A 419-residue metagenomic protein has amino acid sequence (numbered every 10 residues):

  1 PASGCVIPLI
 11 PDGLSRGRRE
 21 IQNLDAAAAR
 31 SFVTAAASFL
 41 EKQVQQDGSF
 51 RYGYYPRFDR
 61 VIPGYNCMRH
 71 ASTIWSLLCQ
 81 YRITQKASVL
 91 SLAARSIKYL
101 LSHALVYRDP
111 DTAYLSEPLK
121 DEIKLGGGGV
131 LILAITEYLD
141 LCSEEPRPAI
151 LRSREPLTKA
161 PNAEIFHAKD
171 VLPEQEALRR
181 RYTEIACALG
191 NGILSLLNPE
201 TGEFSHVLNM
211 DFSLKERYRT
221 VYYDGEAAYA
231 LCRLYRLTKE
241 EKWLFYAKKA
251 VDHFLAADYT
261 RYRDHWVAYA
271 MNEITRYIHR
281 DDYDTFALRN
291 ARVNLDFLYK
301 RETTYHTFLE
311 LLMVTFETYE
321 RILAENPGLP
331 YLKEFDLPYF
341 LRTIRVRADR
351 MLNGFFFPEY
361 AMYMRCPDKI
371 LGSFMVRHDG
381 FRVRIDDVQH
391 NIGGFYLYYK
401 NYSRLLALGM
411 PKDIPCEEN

Functional and structural regions predicted by a protein language model:
P1-M68, L92-R95, H103-D111, K159-I165 (+7 more regions): Low-complexity, Ser/Thr/Pro/Gly-enriched N-terminal "stalk/linker" regions
I7, I21, P56-A71, D111-G128 (+8 more regions): Solvent-exposed loop and edge beta-strand segments that line ligand/cofactor-binding and catalytic clefts
P11-A26, A71-S88, G129-P148, N162-R179 (+4 more regions): Well-ordered alpha-helical scaffold segments within catalytic/enzyme domains
L24-L40, Q85-H103, E144-P156, A163-E164 (+6 more regions): Extended, well-ordered alpha-helical scaffold segments
E41, Q45, L78-R82, L105 (+12 more regions): Sec-exported extracytoplasmic/periplasmic mature domains
Y65, H279-D282, K300-N419: CBM-like carbohydrate-recognition segments
A93-A94, G128-V130: Acidic, Gly/Ser/Thr-rich repeat motifs that build Ca2+-stabilized beta-propeller blades
G192-L244, K248: Solenoidal tandem-repeat scaffolds enriched in leucines and small polar residues
